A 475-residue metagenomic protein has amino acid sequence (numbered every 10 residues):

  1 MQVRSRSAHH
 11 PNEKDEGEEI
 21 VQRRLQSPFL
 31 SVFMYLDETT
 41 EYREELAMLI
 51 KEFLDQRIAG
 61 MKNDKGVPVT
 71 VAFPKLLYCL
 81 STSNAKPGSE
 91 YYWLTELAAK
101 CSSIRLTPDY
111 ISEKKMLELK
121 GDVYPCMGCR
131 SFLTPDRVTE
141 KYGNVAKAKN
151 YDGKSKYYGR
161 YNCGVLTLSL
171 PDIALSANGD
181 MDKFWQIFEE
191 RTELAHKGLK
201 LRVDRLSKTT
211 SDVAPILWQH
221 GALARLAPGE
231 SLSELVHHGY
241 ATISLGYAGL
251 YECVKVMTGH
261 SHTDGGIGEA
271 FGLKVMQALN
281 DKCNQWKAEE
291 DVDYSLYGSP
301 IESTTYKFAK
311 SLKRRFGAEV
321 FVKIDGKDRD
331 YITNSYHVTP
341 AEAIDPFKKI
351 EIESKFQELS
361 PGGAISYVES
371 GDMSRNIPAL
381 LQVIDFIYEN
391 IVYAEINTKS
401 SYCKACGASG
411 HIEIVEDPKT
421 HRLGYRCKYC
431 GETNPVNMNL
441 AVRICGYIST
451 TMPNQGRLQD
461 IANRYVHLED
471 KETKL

Functional and structural regions predicted by a protein language model:
M1-G239, H260-S261, G265-Y429, T433-P435 (+1 more regions): Conserved catalytic cores of very large enzyme subunits
S7, K14, K255-V256, R457-V466: Metallocofactor- and cofactor-centric catalytic cores in central/energy metabolism, strongly enriched
L170, L175, Y240, Y247 (+3 more regions): Generic structural "secondary-structure junction" signal
I243-V256, Q277, R443: Contiguous, well-ordered alpha-helical segments that form the cores/surfaces of helical PPI scaffolds
G431-L475: Long insertion/accessory domains within large nucleic-acid-processing enzymes
